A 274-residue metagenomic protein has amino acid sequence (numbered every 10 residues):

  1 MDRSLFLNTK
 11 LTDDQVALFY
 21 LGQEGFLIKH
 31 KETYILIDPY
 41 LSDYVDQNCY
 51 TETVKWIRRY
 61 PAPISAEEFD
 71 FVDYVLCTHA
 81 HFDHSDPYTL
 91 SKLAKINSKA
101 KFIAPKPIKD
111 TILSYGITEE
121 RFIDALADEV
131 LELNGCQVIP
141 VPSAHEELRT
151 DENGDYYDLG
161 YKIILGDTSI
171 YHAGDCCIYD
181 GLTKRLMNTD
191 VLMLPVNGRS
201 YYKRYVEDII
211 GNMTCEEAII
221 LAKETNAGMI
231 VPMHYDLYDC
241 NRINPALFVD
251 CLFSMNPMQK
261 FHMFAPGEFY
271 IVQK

Functional and structural regions predicted by a protein language model:
M1-D13, A104-D167, F253-Q273: Metallo-beta-lactamase
R3-T9, T33-C77, Y88-K92, L148 (+1 more regions): Pre-active-site segment of Zn-dependent metallo-hydrolases
L11-S65, G154-A173, V191: Conserved beta-strand hairpin/beta-sheet module of binuclear metal-dependent hydrolase folds, prominently
I28, D38, H79, D86 (+6 more regions): Divalent metal-coordination and catalytic microenvironments
D38-Y44, D128-V130, G135-E146, T189-Y201: Conserved catalytic scaffold of divalent metal-dependent phosphoesterases
Y44, H81-S85, K109-T111, E129-E132 (+5 more regions): Active-site environment of divalent metal-dependent phosphoester hydrolases
V45-C49, P63-L131: Active-site HxH/HxHxD metal-binding segment of metal-dependent hydrolases
K101, P107, Y179-P266: Cap/insert and terminal regions of metallo-dependent hydrolase folds
